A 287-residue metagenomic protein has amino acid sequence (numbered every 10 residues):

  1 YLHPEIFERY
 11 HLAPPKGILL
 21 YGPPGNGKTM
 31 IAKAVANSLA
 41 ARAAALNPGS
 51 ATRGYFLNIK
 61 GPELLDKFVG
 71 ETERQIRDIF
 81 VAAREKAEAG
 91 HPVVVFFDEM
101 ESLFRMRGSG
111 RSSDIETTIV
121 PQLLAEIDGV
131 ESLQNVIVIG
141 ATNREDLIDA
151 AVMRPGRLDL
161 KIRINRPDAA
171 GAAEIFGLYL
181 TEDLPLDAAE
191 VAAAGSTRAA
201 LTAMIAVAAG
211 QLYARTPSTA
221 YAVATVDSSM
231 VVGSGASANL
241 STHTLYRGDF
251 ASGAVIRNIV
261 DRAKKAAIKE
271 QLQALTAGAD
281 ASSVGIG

Functional and structural regions predicted by a protein language model:
Y1-M204, A208-L212: Walker A/P-loop NTP-binding motif of AAA+ ATPase domains
I162, P185-I286: Conserved AAA+ ATPase small/helical "lid" subdomain
